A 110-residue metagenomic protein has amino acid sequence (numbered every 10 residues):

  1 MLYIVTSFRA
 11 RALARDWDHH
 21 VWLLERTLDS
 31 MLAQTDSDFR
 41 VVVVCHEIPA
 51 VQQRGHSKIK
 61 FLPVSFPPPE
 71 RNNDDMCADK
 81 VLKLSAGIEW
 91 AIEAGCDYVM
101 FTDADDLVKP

Functional and structural regions predicted by a protein language model:
M1-T6, S30-M31, F39-V43: Hydrophobic targeting segments
Y3-R11, H46, L62-P67: Short loop/turn segments at strand-loop or loop-helix junctions that form parts of catalytic or ligand-binding pockets
R11-W22, R71-C77: Short, flexible/disordered intra-domain loops and linkers
H20-D38: Short, acidic, metal-binding catalytic loop of nucleotide-sugar glycosyltransferases
L28, E93, K109-P110: Short alpha-helix within the catalytic core of nucleotide-sugar-dependent glycosyltransferases
M31, C45-P49, A104: Conserved short acidic donor-positioning loop in nucleotide-sugar-dependent glycosyltransferases
P49-C96: Active-site-proximal specificity loops/subdomain of glycosyltransferases
G95-L107: Short beta-strand-to-loop acidic/aromatic patch adjacent to the donor-nucleotide binding site
